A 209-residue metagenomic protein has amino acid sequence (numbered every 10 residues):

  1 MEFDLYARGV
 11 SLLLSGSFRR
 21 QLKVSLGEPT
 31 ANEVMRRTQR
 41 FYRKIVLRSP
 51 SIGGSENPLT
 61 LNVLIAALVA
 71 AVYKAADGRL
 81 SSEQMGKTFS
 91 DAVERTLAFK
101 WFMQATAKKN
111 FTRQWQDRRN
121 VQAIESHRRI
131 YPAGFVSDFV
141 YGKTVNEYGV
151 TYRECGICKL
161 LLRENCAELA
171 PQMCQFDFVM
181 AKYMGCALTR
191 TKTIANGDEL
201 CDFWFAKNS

Functional and structural regions predicted by a protein language model:
M1-A76: N-terminal, charged low-complexity regulatory/assembly segments
R19, I157, D177: Generic structural marker for isolated residues within well-ordered, non-membrane alpha-helices of soluble domains
L22, V72, A76, H127-R128 (+2 more regions): Hydrophobic, Leu/Ile/Phe/Ala-enriched alpha-helical segments that form helix-helix packing faces
P29, R79-E83, A167, A187: Short coil/loop linkers at secondary-structure junctions
K44, Y152-E154, C174-Q175: Short, flexible segments with low predicted structural confidence
E56-L64, L161, N165, L169 (+1 more regions): Conserved aromatic-histidine-acidic binding/catalytic patches
L64-A70, K74-E164: Amphipathic interaction/junction segments at domain boundaries or subunit interfaces
P171-S209: C-terminal structured interaction module
